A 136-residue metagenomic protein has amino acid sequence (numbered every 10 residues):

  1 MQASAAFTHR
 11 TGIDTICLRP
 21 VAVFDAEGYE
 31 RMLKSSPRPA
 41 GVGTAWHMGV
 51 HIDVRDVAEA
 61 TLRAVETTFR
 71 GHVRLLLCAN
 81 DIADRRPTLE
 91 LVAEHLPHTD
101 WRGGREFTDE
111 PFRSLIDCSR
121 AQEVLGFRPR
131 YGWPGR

Functional and structural regions predicted by a protein language model:
M1-T15: Active-site Tyr-X1-5-Lys
V21-F24, D81: Glycine-rich beta-alpha junction loops
V23-A26, R31-L75: Alpha-helical substrate-binding/gating segment
A58-C118, E123-V124: Mid/C-terminal beta-alpha module of Rossmann-like enzyme folds, strongest in SDR-family dehydrogenases/epimerases
R130-R136: Gly/Pro- and small hydrophobic-enriched strand-loop and loop-to-helix capping segments that sit at the rims
